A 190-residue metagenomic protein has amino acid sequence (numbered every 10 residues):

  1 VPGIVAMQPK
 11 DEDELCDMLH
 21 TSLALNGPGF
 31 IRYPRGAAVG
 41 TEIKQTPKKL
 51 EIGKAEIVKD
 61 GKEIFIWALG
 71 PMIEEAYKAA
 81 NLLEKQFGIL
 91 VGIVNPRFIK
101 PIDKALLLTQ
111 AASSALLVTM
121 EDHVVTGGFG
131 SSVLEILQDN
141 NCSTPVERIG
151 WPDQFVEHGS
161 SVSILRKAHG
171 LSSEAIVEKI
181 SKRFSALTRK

Functional and structural regions predicted by a protein language model:
V1-L25, K179: Conserved thiamine diphosphate
L23-K190: Thiamine diphosphate
